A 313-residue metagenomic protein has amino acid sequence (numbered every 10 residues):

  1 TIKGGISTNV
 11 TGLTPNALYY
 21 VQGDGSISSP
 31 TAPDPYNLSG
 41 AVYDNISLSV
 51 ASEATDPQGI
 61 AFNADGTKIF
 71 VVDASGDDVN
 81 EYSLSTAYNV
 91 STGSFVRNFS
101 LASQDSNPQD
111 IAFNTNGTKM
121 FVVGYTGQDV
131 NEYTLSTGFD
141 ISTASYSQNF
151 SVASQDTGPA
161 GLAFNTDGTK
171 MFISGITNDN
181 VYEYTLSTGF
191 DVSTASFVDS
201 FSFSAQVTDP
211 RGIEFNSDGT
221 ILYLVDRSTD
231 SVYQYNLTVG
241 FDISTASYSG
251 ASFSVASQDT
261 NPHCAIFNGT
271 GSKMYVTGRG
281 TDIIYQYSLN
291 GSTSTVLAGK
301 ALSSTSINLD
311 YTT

Functional and structural regions predicted by a protein language model:
T1-P35, S39, S294-T313: Extracellular receptor-binding modules and their adjoining Ser/Thr/Gly/Asp/Asn-rich linkers
Y36-L38, S83-S91, T134-S142, T185-S193 (+2 more regions): Short loop/turn segments immediately following beta-strands, especially the blade-tip and inter-blade linker loops
D44-A51, V96-A102, S147-A153, V198-S204 (+1 more regions): A short beta-strand motif characteristic of beta-propeller blades
D56, N107, G158, D209 (+1 more regions): Beta-rich catalytic cores
A64-D65, T115-N116, T166-D167, S217-D218 (+1 more regions): Residue-level detector of Asp-centered blade-edge/turn motifs that repeat once per structural unit in beta-propeller
A74, Y125, I176, R227 (+1 more regions): Short loop/turn segments immediately following the C-termini of beta-strands
